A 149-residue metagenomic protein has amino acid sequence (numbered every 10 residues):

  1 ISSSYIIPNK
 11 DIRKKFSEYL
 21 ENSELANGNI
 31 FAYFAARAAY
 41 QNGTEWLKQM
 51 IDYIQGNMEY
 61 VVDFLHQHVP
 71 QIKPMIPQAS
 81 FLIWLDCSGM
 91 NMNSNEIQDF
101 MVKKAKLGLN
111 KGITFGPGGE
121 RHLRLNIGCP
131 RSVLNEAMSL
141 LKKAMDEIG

Functional and structural regions predicted by a protein language model:
I1-Q55, M145: Conserved core segment of the aminotransferase class I/II
I6-I7, W84-D86, N126-G128: Short hydrophobic/aromatic beta-strand micro-patches that form the beta-sheet surface supporting nucleotide- or nucleic
K10, G89-N91, P130-S132: Helix N-cap motif at beta-to-alpha junctions
I30, R37, D52-V62, P74-C87 (+1 more regions): Conserved glycine-rich beta-strand-loop-beta hairpin in the small C-terminal domain of fold type I
L65-M75, G149: Surface-exposed helix-capping loop/turn segments at secondary-structure junctions
Q71-I72, G112-T114: Short, solvent-exposed loop/turn elements at beta->coil junctions and helix N-caps that rim active or binding pockets
F100-L109, F115-G149: PLP-dependent enzyme catalytic core of the Aspartate aminotransferase-like
